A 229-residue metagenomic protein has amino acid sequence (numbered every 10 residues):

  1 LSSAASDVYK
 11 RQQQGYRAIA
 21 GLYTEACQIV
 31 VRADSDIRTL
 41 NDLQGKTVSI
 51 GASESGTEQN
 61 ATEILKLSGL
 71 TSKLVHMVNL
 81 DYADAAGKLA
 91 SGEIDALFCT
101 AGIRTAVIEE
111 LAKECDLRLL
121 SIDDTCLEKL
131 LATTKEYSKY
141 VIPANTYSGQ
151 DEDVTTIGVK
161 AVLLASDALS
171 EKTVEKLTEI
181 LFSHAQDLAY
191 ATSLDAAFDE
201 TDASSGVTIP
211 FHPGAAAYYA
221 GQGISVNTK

Functional and structural regions predicted by a protein language model:
L1-Y9: Single conserved hydrophobic/aromatic residue that forms the stacking wall/gate of nucleotide- or nucleobase-binding
Q12-L22, T146-T155: A structural signal for short loop-to-beta-strand junctions that line the ligand-binding cleft of periplasmic/secreted
Q13-Y16, T24-A26, G45, E114-L117 (+1 more regions): Extracytoplasmic
A18-A20, Q28-V30, S49, V162-L164: Soluble periplasmic/extracytoplasmic beta-strand elements of cell-envelope proteins
E25-S91, S205, I209-G214: Bilobed "Venus flytrap"/periplasmic-binding protein-like clamshell domains and structurally analogous long
S35, T71-L164, L169: Pocket-lining segment of extracytoplasmic ligand-binding domains
K66-L70, A90-I94, K113, E179-Q186 (+2 more regions): Sec-exported extracytoplasmic/periplasmic mature domains
V154-K229: Segments of small-molecule ligand-sensing domains
